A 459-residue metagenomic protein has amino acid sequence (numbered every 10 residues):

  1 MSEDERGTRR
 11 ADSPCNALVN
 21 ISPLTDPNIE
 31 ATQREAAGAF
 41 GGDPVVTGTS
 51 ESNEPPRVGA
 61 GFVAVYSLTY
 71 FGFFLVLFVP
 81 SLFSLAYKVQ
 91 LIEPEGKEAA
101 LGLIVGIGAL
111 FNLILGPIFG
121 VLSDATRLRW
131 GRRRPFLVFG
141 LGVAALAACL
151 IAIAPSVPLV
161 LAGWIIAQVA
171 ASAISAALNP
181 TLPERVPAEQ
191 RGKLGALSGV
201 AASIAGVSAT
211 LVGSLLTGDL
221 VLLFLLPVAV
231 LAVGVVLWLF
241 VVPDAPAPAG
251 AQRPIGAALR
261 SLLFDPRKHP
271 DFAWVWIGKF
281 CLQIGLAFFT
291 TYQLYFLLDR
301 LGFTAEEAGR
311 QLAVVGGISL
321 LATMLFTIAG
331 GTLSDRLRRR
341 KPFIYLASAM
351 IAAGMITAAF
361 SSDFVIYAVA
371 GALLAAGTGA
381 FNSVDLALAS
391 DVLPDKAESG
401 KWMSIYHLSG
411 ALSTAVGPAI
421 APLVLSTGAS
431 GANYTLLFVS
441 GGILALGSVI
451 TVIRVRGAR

Functional and structural regions predicted by a protein language model:
N28, A36, G42-A60, D244-I277: Juxtamembrane intracellular "pre-TM" segments in multi-pass secondary transporters
G41, G48-A109, D271-G278, L282-F303: Helix-loop boundary and gating motifs at the non-cytosolic
L103-S123, V314-A329: Central cavity-lining transmembrane alpha-helices of secondary-active solute carriers, predominantly the Major
G116-W130, F326-R339, L425: Helix-to-loop junctions at the C-terminal end of transmembrane segments in multipass secondary transporters
R132, L215-A229, L423-L444: A membrane-interface helix-boundary motif in multi-pass transporters
R133-C149, P342-I356: Structural signature of the two symmetry-related core transmembrane helices
G234-V242, V439-R459: Multi-pass alpha-helical transporter architecture, strongest for 12-TM Major Facilitator/SLC carriers used
A397-T427: A late C-terminal transmembrane helix in Major Facilitator Superfamily
